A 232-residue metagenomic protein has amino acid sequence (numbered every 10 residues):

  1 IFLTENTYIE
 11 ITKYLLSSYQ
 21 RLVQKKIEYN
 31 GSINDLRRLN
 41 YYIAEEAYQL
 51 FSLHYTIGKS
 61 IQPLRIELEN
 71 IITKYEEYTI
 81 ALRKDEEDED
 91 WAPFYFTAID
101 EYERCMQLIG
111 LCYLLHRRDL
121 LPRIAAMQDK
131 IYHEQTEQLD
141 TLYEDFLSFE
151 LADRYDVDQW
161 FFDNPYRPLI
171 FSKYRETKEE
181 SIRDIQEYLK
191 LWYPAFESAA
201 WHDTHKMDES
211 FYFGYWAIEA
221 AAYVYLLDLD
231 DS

Functional and structural regions predicted by a protein language model:
I1-H205, Y212: Eukaryote-skewed repeat-based solenoidal scaffolds used as protein-protein interaction platforms, primarily
E209-S232: C-terminal structured domains
